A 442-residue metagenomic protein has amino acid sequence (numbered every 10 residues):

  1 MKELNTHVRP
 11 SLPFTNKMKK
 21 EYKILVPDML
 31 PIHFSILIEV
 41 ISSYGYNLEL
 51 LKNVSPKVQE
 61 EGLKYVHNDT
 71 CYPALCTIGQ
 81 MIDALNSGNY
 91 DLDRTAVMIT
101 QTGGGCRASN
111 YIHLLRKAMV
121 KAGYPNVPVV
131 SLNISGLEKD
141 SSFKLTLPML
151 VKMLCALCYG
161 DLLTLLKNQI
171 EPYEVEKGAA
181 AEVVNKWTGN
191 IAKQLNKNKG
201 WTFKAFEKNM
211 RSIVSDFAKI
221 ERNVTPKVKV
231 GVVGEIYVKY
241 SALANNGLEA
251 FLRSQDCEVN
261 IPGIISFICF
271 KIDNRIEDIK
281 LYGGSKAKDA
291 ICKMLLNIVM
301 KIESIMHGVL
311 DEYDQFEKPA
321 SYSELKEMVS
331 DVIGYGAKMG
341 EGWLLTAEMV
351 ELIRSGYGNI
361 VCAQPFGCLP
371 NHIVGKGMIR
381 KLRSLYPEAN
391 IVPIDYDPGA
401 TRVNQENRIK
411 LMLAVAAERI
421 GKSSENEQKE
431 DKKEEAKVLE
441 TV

Functional and structural regions predicted by a protein language model:
M1-V442: An N-terminal assembly and electron-transfer interface module characteristic of large anaerobic redox and radical
